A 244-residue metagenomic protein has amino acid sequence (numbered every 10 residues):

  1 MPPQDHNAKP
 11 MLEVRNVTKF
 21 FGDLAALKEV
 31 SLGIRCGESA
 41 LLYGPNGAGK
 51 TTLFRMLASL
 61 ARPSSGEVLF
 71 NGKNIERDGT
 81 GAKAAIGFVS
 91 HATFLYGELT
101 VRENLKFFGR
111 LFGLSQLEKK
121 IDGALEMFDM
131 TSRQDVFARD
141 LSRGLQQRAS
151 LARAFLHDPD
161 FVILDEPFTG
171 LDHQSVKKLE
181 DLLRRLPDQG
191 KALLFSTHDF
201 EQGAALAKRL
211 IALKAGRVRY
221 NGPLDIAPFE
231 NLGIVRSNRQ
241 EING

Functional and structural regions predicted by a protein language model:
Y43-P45: The feature captures the beta-strand-to-loop junction immediately N-terminal to the Walker
A58: Helix-to-loop junction immediately C-terminal to a conserved catalytic motif
G66-R77, A82, Y220: Conserved ABC transporter NBD signature motif
K106, R110-R133: Conserved ABC ATPase "signature" region
V162-D165: Catalytic Walker B motif of ABC-type/P-loop ATPase nucleotide-binding domains
H173-S175: Helix N-cap at the start of a conserved alpha-helix in ABC-type nucleotide-binding domains
T197-H198: H-loop/switch region of ABC-family ATPase nucleotide-binding domains
